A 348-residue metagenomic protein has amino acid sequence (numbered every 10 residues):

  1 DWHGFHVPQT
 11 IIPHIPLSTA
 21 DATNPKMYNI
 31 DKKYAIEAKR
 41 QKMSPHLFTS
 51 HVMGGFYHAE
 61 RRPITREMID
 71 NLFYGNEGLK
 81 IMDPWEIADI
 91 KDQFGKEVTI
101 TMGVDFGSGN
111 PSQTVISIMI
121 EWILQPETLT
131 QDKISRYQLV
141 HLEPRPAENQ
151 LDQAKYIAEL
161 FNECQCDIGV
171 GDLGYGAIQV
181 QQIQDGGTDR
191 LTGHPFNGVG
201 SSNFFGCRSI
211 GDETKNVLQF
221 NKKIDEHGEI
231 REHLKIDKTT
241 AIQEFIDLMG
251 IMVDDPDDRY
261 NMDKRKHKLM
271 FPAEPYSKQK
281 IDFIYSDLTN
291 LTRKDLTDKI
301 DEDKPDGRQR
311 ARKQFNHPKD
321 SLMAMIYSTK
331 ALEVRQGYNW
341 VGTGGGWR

Functional and structural regions predicted by a protein language model:
D1-C207, I251-R348: RNase H-like, metal-dependent nuclease domains and their acidic two-metal-ion catalytic environment used
D185-G250: Conserved beta-strand -> loop -> alpha-helix junction used to position metal-binding or nucleic-acid-contacting
